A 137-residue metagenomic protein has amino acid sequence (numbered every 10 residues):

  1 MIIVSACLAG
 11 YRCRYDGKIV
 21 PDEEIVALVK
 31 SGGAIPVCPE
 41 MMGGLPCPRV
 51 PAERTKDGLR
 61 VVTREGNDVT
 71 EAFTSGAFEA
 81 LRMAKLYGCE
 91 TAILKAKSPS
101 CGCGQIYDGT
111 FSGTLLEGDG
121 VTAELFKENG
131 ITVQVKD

Functional and structural regions predicted by a protein language model:
M1-I3: Extreme N-terminal starter segment of soluble prokaryotic enzymes
C7, K95-S98: Short, well-ordered beta-to-alpha junction loops that form the rim of enzyme active sites and present histidine/acidic
G10-G17: Short N-terminal binding/cap micro-motifs at the start of the first secondary-structure element
R12, M42, P51-R54, L59-M83 (+1 more regions): Divalent-metal-activated hydrolytic enzyme cores
V20-V62: Short, surface-exposed acidic-centric catalytic microdomains
P21-I35, G76-T91: Short amphipathic alpha-helices and their capping/turn segments at secondary-structure boundaries
G44, P99-G102: Short, active-site-adjacent cap segments at secondary-structure transitions
Y107: Catalytic phosphate/metal-binding cores of nucleic-acid and nucleotide-processing enzymes, i.e., regions that mediate
